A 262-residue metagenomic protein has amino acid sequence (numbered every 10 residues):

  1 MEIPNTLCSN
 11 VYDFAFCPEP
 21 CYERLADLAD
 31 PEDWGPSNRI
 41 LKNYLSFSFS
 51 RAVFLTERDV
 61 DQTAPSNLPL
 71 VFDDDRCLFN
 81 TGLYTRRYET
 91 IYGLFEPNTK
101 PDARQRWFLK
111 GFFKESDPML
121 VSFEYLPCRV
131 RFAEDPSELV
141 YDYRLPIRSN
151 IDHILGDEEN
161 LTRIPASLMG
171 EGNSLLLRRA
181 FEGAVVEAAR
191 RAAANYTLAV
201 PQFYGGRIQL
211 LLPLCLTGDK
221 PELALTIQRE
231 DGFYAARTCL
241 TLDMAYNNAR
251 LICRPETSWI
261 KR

Functional and structural regions predicted by a protein language model:
M1-G205: An acidic, glycine-rich, mixed-charge low-complexity segment common to nucleic-acid enzymes
R207-R262: Compact beta-sheet-dominated globular domain cores
